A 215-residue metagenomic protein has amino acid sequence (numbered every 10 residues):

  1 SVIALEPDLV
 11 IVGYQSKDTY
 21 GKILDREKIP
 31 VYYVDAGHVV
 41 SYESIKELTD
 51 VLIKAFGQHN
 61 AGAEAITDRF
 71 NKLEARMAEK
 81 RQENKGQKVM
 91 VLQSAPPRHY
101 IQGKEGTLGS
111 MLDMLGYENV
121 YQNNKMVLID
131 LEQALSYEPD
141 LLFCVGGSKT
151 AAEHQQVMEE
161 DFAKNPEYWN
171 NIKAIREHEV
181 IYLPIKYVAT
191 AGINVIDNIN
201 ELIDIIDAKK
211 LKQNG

Functional and structural regions predicted by a protein language model:
S1, Y121-K125, K173: Short, solvent-exposed loop/beta-turn-alpha elements that line the ligand-binding surface or hinge of extracytoplasmic
S1-A55, D130-Y168: Acidic/His-rich segments in extracytoplasmic proteins that coordinate ligands and/or metal ions
T19-A95, E118-N123, H178-G215: Extracytoplasmic substrate-binding proteins
P97-Q102, C144, A151-A152, T190-G192: Short, solvent-exposed loop/turn elements at domain surfaces
Q102-V127: His/Asp/Glu-enriched short active-site or ligand-binding loop at hydrolase and phosphoryl-transfer sites
D113, I129-E132, Y137, D197-N200 (+2 more regions): Small-molecule-sensing regulatory modules
F162-I181: Short glycine/proline-rich, acidic loop/turn segments that cap or connect secondary-structure elements
